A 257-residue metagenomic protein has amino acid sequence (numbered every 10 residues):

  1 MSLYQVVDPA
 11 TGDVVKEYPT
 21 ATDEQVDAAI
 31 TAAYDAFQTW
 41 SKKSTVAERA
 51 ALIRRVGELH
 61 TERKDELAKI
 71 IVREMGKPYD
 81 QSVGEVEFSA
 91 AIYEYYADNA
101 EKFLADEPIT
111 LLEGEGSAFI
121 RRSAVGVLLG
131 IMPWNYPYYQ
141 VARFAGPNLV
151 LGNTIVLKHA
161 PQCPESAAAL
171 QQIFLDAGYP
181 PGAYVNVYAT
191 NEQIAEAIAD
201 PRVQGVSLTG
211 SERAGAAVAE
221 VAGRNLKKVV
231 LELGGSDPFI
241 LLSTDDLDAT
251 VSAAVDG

Functional and structural regions predicted by a protein language model:
M1-G116: N-terminal Rossmann-like NAD(P)+-binding subdomain of aldehyde/semialdehyde dehydrogenases
V15, R213-G257: ALDH superfamily catalytic-core signature
Y93, A167-L170, A197, V218: Hydrophobic packing residues within well-ordered alpha-helices of enzyme cores
P108-P181, Q204, L226: Conserved small-residue-rich beta-alpha loop and adjacent elements that most often cradle the phosphate/pyrophosphate
S117-A118, V185-Q204: A structured beta-alpha segment of the ubiquitous adenosine-cofactor-binding alpha/beta core
A145-G146, I194, G215: Generic hydrophobic/aromatic pocket-lining and core-packing "Φ" positions
N153, K158-A160, Y188, T209 (+1 more regions): Short beta->alpha connector loops at strand-helix junctions that form conserved, small/polar/Pro-enriched
